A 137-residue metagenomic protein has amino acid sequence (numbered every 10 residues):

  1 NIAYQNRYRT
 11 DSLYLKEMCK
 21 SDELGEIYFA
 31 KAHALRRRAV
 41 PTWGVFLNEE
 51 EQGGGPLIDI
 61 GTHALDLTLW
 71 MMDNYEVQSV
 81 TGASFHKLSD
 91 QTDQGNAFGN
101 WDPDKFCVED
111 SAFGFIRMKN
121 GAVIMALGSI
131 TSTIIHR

Functional and structural regions predicted by a protein language model:
N6-F106: Predominantly a Rossmann-like dinucleotide-binding segment in NAD(P)-dependent oxidoreductases
A30, T68, V80, G114-I116 (+2 more regions): Generic structural signal for nonpolar/small residues that stabilize regular secondary structure
P56, A112-G114: Residue-level detector of beta-strand structural context in well-folded domains
D102-A112, K119-R137: NAD(P)-dinucleotide binding in Rossmann-like oxidoreductases
